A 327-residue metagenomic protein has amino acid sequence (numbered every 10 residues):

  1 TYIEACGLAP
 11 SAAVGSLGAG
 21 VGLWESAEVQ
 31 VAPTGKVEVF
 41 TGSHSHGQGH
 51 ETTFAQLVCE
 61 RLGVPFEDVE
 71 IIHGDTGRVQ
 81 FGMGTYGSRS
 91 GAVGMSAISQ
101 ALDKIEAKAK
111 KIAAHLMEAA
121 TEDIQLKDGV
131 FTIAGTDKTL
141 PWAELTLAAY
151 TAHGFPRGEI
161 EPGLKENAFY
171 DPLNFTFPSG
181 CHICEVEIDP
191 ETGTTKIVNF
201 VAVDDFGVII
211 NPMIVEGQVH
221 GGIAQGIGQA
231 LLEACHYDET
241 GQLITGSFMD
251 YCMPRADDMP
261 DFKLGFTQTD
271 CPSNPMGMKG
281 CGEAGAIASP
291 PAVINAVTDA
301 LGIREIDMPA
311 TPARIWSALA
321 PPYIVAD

Functional and structural regions predicted by a protein language model:
T1-G7, A32, Q56-D327: C-terminal catalytic domains of large/alpha subunits in multi-subunit enzymes
T1-K36, T41-Q48: Conserved beta-alpha junction segments in alpha/beta enzyme cores
E51-T52: Conserved strand-to-helix beginnings and helix N-cap segments that scaffold or border functional pockets
